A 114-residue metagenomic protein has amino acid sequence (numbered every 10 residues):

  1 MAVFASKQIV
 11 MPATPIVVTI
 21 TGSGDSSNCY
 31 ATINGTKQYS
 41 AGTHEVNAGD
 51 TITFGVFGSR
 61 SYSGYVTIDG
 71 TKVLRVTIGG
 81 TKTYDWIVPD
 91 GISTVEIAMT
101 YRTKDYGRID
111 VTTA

Functional and structural regions predicted by a protein language model:
A2-I16, G79-T113: Conserved "repeat-terminator" motif of extracellular CCP/Sushi domains
F4-K7, N34-V46, V73-V88: Short, solvent-exposed S/T- and G/P-enriched segments that are highly enriched in secreted/extracellular and lumenal
P12-T43, R102-A114: Conserved N-terminal submotifs of small, disulfide-stabilized extracellular modules
S26, S61-S63, P89-I92: A broad structural signal for short, well-ordered beta-strand segments within beta-sheet-rich domains
A48-D50, I92: Surface-exposed loop/turn positions
T51-G79, K104, R108: Surface-exposed interfaces of beta-sheet-rich extracellular modules
